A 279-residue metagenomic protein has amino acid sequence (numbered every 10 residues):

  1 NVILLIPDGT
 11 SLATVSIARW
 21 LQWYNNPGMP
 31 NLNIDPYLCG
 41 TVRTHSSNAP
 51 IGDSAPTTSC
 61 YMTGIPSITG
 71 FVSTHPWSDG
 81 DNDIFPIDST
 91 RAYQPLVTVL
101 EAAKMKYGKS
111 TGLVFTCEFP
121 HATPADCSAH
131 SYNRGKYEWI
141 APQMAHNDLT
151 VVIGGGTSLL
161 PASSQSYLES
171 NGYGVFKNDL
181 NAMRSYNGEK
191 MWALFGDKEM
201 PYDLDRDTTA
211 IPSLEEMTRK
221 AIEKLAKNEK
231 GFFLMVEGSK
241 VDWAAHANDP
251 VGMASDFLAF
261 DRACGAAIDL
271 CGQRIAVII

Functional and structural regions predicted by a protein language model:
N1-S185, E189-K190, L258: N-terminal catalytic scaffold of extracellular/periplasmic and nuclease hydrolases that process anionic headgroups
V2, T111, F232, I275-V277: Hydrophobic anchor at the start of a short beta-strand that flanks the dinucleotide cofactor-binding loop
L5, V114, G154, F195-D197 (+3 more regions): Generic beta-strand/beta-sheet core signal
L12, A259-I279: Metal-dependent active-site segment of extracytoplasmic phospho-/sulfohydrolases and closely related
A92, N133, A210-T218, D256-F260: Phosphate/oxyanion-binding active-site loops and adjacent basic polyanion-contact surfaces
H121-A129, K198-R206, K230-G231, M235-A266: Active-site His/acidic residue clusters
A182-L194, M217-S239: Active-site regions of oxyanion-processing enzymes, predominantly non-cytosolic
P201-K220, K224: Metal-dependent catalytic core segments for phosphate chemistry
